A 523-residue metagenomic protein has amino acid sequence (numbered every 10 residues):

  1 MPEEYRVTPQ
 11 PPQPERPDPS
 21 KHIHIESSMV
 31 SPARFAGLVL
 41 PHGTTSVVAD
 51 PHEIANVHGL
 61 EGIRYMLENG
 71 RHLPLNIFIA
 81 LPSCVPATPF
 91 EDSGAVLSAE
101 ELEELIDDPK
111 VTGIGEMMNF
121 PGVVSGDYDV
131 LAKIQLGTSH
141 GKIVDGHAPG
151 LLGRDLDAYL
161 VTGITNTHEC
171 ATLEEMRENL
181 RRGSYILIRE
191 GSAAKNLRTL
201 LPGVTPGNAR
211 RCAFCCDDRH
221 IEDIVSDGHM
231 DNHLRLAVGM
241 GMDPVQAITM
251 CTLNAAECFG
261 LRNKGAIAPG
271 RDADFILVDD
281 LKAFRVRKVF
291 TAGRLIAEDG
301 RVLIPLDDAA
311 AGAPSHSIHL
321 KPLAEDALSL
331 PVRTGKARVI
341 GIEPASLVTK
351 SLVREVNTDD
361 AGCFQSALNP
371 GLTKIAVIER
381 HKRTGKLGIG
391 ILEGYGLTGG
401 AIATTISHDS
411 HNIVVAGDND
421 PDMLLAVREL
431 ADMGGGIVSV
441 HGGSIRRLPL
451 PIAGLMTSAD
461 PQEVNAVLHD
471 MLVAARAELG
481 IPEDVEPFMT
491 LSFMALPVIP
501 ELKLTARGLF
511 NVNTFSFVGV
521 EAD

Functional and structural regions predicted by a protein language model:
P2-P11, A36-I143, G207, R447-P449: Divalent-metal coordination cores built from histidine and acidic residues
P2-P17, L40, V225-G241, V245-D523: Active-site microenvironment of metallo-dependent hydrolases
P17-A36: Di-metal (Zn2+ and/or Mg2+/Mn2+) metal-binding site signature of metallo-dependent hydrolases with the MBL/beta-CASP
P19-K21, F214, A416: Residue-level marker for buried hydrophobic side chains located in beta-strands that build the well-ordered beta-sheet
H22-E26, H52-I54, A80-A87, M117-F120 (+4 more regions): Active-site beta-loop-alpha junctions enriched in small/polar residues
G43, M66, I114, N179 (+5 more regions): Divalent metal-coordination and catalytic microenvironments
H58-G62, T88-G94, S125-D129, D155-Y159 (+8 more regions): Short acidic, glycine/serine/threonine-rich loops at helix termini
V96-E116, G122-L187, A194-C215, V225-Q246 (+1 more regions): Histidine/acidic residue-rich metal-binding segments in metalloenzymes
